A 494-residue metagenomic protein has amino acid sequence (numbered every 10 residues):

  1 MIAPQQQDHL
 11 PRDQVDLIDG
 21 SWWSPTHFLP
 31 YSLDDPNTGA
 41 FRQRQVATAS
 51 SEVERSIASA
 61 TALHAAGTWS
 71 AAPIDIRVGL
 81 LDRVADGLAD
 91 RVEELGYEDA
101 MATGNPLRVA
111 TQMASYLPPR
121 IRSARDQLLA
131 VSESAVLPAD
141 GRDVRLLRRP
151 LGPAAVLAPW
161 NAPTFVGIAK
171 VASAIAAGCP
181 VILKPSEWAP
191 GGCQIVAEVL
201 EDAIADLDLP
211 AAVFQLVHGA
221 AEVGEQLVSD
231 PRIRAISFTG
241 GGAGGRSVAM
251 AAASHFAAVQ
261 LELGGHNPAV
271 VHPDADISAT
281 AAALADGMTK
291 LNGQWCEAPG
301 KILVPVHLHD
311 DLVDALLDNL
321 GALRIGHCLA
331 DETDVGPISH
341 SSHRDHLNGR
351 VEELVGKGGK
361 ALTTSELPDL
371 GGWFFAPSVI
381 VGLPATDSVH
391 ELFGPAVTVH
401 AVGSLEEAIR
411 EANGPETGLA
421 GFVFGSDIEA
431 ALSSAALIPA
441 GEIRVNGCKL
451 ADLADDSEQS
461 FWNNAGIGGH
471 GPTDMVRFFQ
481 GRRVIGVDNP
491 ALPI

Functional and structural regions predicted by a protein language model:
M1-R142: N-terminal Rossmann-like NAD(P)+-binding subdomain of aldehyde/semialdehyde dehydrogenases
P11, A243-G382, V445, L492-I494: ALDH superfamily catalytic-core signature
P36, S50-V53, I74, I277 (+4 more regions): Residues at or immediately preceding the N-termini of alpha-helices
T38-R44, I233, V270, L367 (+1 more regions): Conserved C-terminal structural/oligomerization subdomain of aldehyde/semialdehyde dehydrogenase
G39, R77, D99, G178 (+8 more regions): Residue-level signal for inorganic ion chemistry
F41-T48, A65-W69, A155-V156, A269-H272 (+5 more regions): Short, well-ordered beta-strand elements within core beta-sheets of diverse protein domains
H64, T68, A85-V92, G96-D99 (+19 more regions): Structural signal for hydrophobic packing residues in well-ordered secondary-structure cores of soluble enzyme domains
E133-A279, V402: Rossmann-like NAD(P) dinucleotide-binding subdomain of oxidoreductase/dehydrogenase enzymes
